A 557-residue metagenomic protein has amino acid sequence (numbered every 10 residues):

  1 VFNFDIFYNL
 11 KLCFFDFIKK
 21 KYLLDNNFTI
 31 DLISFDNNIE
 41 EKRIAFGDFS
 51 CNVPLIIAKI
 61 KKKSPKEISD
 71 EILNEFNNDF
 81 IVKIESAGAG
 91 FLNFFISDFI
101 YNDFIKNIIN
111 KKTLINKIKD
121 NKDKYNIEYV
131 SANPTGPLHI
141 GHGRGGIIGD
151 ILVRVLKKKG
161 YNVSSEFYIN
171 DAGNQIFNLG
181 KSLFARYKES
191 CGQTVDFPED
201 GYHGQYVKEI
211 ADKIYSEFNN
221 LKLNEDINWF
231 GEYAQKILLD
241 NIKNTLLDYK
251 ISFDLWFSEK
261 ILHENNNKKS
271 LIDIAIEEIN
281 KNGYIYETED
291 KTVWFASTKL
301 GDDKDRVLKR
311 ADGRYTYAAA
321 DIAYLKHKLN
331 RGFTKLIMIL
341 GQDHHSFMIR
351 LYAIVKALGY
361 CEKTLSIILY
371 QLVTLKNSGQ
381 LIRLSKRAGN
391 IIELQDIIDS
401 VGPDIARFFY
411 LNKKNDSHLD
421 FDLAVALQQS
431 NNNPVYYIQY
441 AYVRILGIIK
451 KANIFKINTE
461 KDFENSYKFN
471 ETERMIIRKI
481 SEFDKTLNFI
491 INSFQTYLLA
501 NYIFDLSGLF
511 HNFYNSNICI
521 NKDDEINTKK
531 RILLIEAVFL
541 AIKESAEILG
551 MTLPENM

Functional and structural regions predicted by a protein language model:
F2-N102, K117-M557: Non-catalytic interaction-recognition regions
D103-I109: Short, charged, solvent-exposed linker or helix-capping segments at domain edges/interfaces that act as flexible hinges
K112-N116: A common structural junction motif
